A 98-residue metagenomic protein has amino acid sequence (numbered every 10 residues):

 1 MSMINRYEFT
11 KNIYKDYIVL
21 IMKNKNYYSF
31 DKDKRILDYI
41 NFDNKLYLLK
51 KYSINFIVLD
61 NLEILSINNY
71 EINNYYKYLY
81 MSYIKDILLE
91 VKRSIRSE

Functional and structural regions predicted by a protein language model:
M1-E98: Basic, polar low-complexity surface loops/patches
